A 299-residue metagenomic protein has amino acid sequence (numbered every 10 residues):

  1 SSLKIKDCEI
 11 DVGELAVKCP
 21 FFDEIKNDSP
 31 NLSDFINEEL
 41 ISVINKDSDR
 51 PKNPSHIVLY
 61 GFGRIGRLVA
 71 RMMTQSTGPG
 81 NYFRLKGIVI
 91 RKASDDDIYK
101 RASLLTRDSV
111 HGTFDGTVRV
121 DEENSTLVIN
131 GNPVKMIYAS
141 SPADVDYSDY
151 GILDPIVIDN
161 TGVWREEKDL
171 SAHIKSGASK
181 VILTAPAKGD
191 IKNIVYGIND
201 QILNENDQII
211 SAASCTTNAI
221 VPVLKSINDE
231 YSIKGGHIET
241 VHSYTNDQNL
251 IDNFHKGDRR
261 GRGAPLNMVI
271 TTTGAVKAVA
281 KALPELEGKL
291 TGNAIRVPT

Functional and structural regions predicted by a protein language model:
S1-N249: N-terminal Rossmann-like NAD(P) cofactor-binding subdomain of oxidoreductases, focused on the glycine-rich
E230-G235, E239-S243, D247-T299: C-terminal substrate-binding/catalytic lobe of Rossmann-fold NAD(P)-dependent dehydrogenases
